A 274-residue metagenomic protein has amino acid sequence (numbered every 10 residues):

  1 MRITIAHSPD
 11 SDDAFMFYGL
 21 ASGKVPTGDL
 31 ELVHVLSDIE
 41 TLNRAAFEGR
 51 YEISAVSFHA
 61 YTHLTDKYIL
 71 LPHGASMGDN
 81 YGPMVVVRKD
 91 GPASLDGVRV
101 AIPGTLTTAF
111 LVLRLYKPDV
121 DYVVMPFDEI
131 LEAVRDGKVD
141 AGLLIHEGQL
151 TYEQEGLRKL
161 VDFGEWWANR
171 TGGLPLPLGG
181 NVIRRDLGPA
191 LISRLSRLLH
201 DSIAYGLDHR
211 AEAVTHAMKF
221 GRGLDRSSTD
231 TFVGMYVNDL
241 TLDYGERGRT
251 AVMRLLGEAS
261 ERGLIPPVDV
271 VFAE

Functional and structural regions predicted by a protein language model:
R2-S22, L36, P83-D140, I145-E147 (+1 more regions): Bilobed "Venus flytrap"/periplasmic-binding protein-like clamshell domains and structurally analogous long
I3-T4, K67-A75, R99: A structural signal for short loop-to-beta-strand junctions that line the ligand-binding cleft of periplasmic/secreted
D12-M16, V25-S57: Extracytoplasmic small-molecule ligand-binding "clamshell" domains of the periplasmic binding protein/Venus flytrap
D38-E40, G49-T62, P126-F127, L144-Q149: Beta->alpha turn/N-cap motifs
L70-P92, A168-D186: Hydrophobic/proline-rich hinge and linker segments of small-molecule sensing/allosteric domains, predominantly
F127-K219: Pocket-lining segment of extracytoplasmic ligand-binding domains
G188-E258: Secondary-structure end/capping motifs
E258-E274: Conserved C-terminal helix/tail region of periplasmic/extracytoplasmic solute-binding proteins
